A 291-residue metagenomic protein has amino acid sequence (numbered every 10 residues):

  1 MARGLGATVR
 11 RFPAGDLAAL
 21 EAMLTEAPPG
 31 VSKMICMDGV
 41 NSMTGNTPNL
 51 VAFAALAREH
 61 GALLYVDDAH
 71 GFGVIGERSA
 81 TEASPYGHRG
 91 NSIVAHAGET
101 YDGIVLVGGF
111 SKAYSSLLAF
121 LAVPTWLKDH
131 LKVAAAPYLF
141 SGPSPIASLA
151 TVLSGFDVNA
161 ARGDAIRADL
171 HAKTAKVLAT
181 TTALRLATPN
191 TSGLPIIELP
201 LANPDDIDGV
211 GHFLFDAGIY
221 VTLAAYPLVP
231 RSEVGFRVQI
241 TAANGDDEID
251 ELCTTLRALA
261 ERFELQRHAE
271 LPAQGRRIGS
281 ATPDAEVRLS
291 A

Functional and structural regions predicted by a protein language model:
L5, E59-H60, L184, A217 (+1 more regions): Helix C-cap/helix->beta junction micro-motif
A7-V66: Active-site phosphate-binding strand-loop segment of PLP-dependent enzymes
P13-A18, P29, K33-M37, G61 (+11 more regions): Pyridoxal 5′-phosphate
E21-L24, T44-G61, H70-V105: Active-site pre-lysine segment of PLP-dependent enzymes
V105-G109, A113-T181, L186-P189: PLP-dependent aminotransferase class I/II
L139, F215-V221, L256-E264: A common structural junction motif
D164-L178, L184-G218, L228-F236, I240-A242 (+2 more regions): Conserved PLP-binding catalytic core of the aspartate aminotransferase-like
